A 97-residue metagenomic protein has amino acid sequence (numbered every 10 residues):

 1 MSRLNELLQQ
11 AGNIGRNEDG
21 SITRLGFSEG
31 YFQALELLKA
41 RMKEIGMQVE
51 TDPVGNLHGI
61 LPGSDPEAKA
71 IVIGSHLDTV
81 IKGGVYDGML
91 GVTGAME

Functional and structural regions predicted by a protein language model:
M1-S28: N-terminal capping segment at the start of a domain
L4-L7, P66-I73: Short coil-to-beta-strand
G26-Q48: Thiamine diphosphate
Q48-G55: Short, well-structured beta-strand/strand-turn elements
G59-E67: Short beta-strand-to-loop junctions in surface cap/lid or active-site-entrance loops
I73, G83-E97: Alpha-helical metal-binding/catalytic segments enriched in His/Glu/Asp
T79: Glycine-rich phosphate/pyrophosphate-binding beta-alpha loops
